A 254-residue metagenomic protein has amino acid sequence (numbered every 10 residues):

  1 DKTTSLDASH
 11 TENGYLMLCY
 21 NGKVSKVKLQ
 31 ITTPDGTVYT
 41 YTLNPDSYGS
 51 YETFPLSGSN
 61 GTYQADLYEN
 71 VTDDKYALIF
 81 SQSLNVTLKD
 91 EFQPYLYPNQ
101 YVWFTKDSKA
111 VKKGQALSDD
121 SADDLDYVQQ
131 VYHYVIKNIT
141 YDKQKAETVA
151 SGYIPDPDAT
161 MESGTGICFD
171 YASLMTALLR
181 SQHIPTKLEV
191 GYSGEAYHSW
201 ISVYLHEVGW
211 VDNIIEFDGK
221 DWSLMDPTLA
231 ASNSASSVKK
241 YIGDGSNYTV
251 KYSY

Functional and structural regions predicted by a protein language model:
D1-D123, V211, G245-Y254: N-terminal accessory/pre-domain segments preceding catalytic cores
K2-T3, T37, D158-A159, Y171-T176: N-terminal start-of-chain detector that recognizes signal peptides and the immediate post-cleavage beginning
L6-A8, Q144-V149, C168-F169: Short N-terminal helix-initiation segments at or just after the protein's N-terminus
Q30-T32, S151-I154, G164-D170: Generic detector of short, locally flexible boundary/turn motifs and exposed helical patches
P98-S163, V211, G219-K220, M225-A231 (+1 more regions): Secondary-structure boundary elements
Y127-V131, G164-L179: Active-site nucleophilic cysteine motif
D170-Y254: Hydrophobic/aromatic-rich core segments of domains that either
